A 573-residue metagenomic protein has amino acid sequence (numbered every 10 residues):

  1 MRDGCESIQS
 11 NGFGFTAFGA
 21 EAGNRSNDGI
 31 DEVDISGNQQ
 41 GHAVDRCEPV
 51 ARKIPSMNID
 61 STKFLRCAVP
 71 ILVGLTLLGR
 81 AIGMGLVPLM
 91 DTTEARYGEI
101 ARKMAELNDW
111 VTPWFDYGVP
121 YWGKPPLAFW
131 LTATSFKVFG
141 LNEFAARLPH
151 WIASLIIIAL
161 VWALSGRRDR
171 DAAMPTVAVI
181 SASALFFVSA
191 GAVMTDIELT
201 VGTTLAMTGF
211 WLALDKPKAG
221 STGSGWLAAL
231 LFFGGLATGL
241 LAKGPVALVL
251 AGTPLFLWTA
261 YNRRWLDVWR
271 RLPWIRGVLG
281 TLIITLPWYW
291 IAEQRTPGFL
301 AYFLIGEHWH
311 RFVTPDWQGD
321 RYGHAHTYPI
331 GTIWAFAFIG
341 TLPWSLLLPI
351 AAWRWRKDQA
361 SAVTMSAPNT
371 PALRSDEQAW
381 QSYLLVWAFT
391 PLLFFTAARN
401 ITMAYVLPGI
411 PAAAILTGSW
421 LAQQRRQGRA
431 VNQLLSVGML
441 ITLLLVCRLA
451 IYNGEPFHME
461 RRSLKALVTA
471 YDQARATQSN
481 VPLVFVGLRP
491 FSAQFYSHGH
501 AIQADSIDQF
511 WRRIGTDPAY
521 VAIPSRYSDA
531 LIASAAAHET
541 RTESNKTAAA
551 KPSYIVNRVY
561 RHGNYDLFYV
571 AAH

Functional and structural regions predicted by a protein language model:
M1, I8, E21, I30-I35 (+1 more regions): Hydrophobic alpha-helical signal/anchor motif
S7-S10, Q40, P49: Cationic, low-complexity basic patches in intrinsically disordered or flexible, solvent-exposed regions
F13-F18: Aromatic (phenylalanine/tyrosine) cluster motif
C47-S56: Short, Lys/Arg-enriched N-terminal segments with co-localized hydrophobic residues within the first ~10-30 amino acids
N58-G428, N453-G454, Q494, V556-D566: Membrane-integral, polyisoprenol-dependent glycosyltransferases of the GT-C/oligosaccharyltransferase superfamily
T370, A422-L449: Signature aromatic-anchored transmembrane alpha helix within multi-pass, membrane-resident enzymes that catalyze glycan
L443-A572: Short periplasmic/luminal acceptor-recognition loop of GT-C membrane glycosyltransferases, typified by
